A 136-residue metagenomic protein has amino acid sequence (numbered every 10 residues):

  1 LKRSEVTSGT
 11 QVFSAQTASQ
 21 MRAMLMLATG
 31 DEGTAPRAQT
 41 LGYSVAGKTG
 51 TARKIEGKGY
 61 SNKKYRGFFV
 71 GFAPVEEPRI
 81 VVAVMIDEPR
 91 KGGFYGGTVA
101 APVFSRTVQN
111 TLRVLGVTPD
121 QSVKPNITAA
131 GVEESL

Functional and structural regions predicted by a protein language model:
L1-G9, Q16, L25-G116: Active-site beta-strand/loop architecture of penicillin-binding DD-peptidases
T118-L136: Short, highly charged C-terminal tails/helix-capping segments
